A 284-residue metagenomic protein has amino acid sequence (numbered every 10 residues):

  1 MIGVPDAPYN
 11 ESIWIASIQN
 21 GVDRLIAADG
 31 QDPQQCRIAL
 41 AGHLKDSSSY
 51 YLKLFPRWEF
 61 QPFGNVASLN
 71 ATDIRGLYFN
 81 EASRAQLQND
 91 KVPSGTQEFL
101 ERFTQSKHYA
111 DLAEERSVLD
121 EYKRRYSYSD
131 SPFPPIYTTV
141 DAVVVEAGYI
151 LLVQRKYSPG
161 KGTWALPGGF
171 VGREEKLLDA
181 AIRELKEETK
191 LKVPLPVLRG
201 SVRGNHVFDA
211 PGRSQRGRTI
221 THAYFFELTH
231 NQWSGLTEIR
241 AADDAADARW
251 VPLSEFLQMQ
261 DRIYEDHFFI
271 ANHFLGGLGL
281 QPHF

Functional and structural regions predicted by a protein language model:
M1-Y122: Nucleotidyltransferase catalytic core that binds NTPs
G42-D46, R155-K156, H222: Short, well-ordered beta-to-alpha junction loops that form the rim of enzyme active sites and present histidine/acidic
N80-L119, P159-T163, G217, T221-F284: Nudix hydrolase/Nudix homology domain
D120-L166, V193: N-terminal strand-loop-strand
V145, I182, K190-L236: Active-site segment of metal-dependent pyrophosphate-handling enzymes, primarily the Nudix hydrolase catalytic core
T163-E175: Short histidine-centered catalytic/ligand-binding loop motif
P167, A181, L185: Hydrophobic alpha-helical positions that pack around
L178: Classical protein tyrosine phosphatase
